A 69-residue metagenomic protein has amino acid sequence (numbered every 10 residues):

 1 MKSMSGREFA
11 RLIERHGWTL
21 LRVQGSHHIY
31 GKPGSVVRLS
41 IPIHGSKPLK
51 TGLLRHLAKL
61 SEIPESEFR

Functional and structural regions predicted by a protein language model:
M1-G17: Polyanion-binding surface elements
K2, L20-V23, S61: Short linear sequence motifs
K2, V36, E67-R69: Ribonuclease/tRNase effector modules and their secretory precursors
F9, E14, I29, L39 (+2 more regions): Enrichment for repetitive, rod-forming helical segments
L21-L54: A short, structured beta-strand/loop element
G45-R69: C-terminal structural segments of small proteins and small subunits
